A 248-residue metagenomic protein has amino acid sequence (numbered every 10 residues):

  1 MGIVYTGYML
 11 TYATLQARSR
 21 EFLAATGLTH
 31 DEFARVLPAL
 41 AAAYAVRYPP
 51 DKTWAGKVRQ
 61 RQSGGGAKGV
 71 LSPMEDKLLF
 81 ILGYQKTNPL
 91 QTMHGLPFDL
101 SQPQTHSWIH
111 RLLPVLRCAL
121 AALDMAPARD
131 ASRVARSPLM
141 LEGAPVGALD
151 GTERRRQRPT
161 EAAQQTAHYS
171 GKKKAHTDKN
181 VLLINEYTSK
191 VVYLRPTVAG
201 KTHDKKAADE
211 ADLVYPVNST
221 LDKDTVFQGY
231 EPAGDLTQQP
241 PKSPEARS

Functional and structural regions predicted by a protein language model:
M1-G69: Charged, often Cys/His-bearing segments associated with DNA-binding zinc-finger transcription factors
P38, A42-V46, K86-P89, P114 (+1 more regions): Short helix-loop boundary/capping segments at the starts of domains
A67-E75, S170: Structural motif
P73-N88: Short, amphipathic alpha-helical "recognition" segments used to contact nucleic acids or chromatin
Q91-R117, A121-S248: Short, well-ordered secondary-structure "scaffold" segments embedded in the functional core of diverse domains
